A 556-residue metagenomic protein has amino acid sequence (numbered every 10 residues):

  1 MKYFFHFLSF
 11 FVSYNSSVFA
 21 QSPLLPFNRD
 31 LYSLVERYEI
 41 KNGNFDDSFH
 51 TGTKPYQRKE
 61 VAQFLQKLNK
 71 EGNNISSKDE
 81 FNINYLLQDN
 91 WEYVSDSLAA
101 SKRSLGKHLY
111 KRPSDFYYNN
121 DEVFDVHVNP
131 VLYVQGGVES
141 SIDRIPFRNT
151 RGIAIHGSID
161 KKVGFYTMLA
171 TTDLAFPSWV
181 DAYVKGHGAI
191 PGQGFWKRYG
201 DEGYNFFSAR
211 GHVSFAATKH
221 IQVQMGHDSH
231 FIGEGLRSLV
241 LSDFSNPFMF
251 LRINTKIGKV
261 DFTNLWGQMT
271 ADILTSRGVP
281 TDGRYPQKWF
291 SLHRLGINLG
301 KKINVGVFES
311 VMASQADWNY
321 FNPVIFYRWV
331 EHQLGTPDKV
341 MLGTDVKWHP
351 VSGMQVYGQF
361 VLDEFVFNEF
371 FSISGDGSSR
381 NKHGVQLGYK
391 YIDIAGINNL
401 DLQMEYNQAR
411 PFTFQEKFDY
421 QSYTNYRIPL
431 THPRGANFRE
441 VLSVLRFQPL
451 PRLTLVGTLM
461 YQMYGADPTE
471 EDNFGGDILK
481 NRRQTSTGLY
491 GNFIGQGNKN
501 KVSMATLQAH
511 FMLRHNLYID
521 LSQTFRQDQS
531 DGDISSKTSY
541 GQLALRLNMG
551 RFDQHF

Functional and structural regions predicted by a protein language model:
M1-P23: Bacterial Sec-dependent N-terminal signal peptides
K2, H6, L98-L105, G491-G495: Short, charged, low-hydrophobicity "junction" segments
K2-F5, S13, N84, V356 (+2 more regions): Intrinsically disordered, low-complexity N-terminal regions enriched in serine/proline/glycine with scattered basic
P23, R29, K41-K59, F64-N304 (+8 more regions): Outer-membrane beta-barrel channel domains
P26, G200-D201, L334, G497: Short, surface-exposed alpha-helical recognition segments that flank or form part of ligand/macromolecule-binding
L34-E39: Mature N-terminal segment immediately following signal peptide/propeptide cleavage in secreted/periplasmic
F206, N298-V311, A316-F556: Exposed, low-structure sequence patches enriched in small/polar residues
